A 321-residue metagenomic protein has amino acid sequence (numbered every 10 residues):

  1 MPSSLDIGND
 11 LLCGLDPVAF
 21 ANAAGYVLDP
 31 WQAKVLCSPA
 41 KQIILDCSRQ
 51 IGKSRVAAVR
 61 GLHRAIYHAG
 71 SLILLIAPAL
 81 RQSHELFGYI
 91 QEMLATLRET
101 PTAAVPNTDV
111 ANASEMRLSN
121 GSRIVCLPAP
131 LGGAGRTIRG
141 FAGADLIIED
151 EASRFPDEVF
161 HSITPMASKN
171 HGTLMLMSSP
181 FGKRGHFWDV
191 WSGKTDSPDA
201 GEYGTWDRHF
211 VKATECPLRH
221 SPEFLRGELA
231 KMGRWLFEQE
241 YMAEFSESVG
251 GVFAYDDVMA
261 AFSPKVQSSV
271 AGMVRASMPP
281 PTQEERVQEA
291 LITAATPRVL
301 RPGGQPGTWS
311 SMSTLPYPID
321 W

Functional and structural regions predicted by a protein language model:
M1-W321: Phosphate/NTP-binding elements of NTP-utilizing enzymes
